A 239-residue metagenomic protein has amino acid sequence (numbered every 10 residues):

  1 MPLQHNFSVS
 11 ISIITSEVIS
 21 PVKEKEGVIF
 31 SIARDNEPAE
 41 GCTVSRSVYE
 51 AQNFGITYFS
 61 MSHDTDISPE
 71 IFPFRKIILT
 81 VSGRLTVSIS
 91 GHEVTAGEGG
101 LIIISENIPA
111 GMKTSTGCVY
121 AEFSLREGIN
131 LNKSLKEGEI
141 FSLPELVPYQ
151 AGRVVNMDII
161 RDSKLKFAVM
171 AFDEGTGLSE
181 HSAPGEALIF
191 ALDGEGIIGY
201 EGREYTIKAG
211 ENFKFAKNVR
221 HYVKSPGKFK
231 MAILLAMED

Functional and structural regions predicted by a protein language model:
M1-N53, G97-E98, G117-V119, S124-K166: A short, N-terminal "cap"/entry segment at the start of jelly-roll beta-barrel domains of the cupin/DSBH fold
A39-S45, G55-F72, G152-N156, K166-A183: Conserved short histidine dyad/triad with adjacent acidic residue
Q52, S88-H92, S115, G199-R203 (+1 more regions): Short strand-coil-strand connectors
P73-S90, P184-E201: Glycine- and acidic-residue-biased ligand/ion/polar-headgroup-sensing regions
V81-S82, G97-E98, T116, L192-D193 (+2 more regions): A cytosolic small-molecule/anion-sensing beta-strand core signal
G91-N107, E201-N218: Short acidic-glycine-tyrosine-enriched beta hairpin
E106-N130, K217-D239: Ligand-binding loop in jelly-roll beta-barrel domains
